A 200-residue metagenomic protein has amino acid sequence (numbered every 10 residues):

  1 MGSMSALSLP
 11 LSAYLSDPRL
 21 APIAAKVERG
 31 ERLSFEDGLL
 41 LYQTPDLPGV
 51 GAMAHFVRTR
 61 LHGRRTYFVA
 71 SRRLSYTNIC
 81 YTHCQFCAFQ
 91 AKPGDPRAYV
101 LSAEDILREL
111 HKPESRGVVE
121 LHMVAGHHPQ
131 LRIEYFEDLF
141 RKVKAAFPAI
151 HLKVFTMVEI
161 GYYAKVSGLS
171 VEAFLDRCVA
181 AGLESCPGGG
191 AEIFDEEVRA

Functional and structural regions predicted by a protein language model:
M1-R73, T77, Y81: Flexible, acidic/Gly-rich N-terminal and inter-domain linker regions that tether and position cofactor-handling modules
A21, L39, A103-H111, S115 (+3 more regions): Amphipathic, non-transmembrane alpha-helical secondary structure
V27, E31, R58-H62, A88 (+4 more regions): Structural signal for hydrophobic packing residues in well-ordered secondary-structure cores of soluble enzyme domains
G49-P93, A98-V124, C186: N-terminal pre-triad scaffold of radical SAM enzymes
V118-A200: Conserved SAM/AdoMet-binding glycine-rich loop
